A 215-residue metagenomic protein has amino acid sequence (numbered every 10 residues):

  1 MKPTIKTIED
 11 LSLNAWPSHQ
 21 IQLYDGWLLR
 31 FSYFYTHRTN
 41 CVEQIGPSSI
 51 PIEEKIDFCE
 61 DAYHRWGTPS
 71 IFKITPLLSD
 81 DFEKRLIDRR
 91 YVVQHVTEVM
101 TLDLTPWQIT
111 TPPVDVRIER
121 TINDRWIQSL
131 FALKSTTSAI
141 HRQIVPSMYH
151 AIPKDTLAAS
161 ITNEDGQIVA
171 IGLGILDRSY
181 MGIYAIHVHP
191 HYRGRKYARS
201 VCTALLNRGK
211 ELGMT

Functional and structural regions predicted by a protein language model:
M1-D10, R38, E43-Q44, T97 (+3 more regions): Short amphipathic alpha-helix that is part of the acyltransferase structural core
M1-R65, L78-S79, E83, A139-I140 (+1 more regions): N-terminal charged segments
M1-T7, S12-H19, S32, I45 (+4 more regions): Terminal substrate-recognition subdomain of acyl/acetyltransferases
L13-Q20, G67-P69, F82, Q94-V96 (+2 more regions): A short helix-loop-beta-strand connector motif used in the catalytic cores of GNAT acetyltransferases and, in some
D25-S32, V92-Q94, V99-T101, S160 (+2 more regions): Conserved beta-strand in the GNAT
I50-D124: Acyl-donor-binding surface of acyltransferase catalytic domains
I52-E60, V188-P190, G194-E211: Conserved acetyl-CoA-binding loop-helix of GNAT-fold acetyltransferases
G67-T68, E211-M214: Short, high-confidence coil segments that cap the C-terminus of an alpha-helix and link into the following beta-strand
